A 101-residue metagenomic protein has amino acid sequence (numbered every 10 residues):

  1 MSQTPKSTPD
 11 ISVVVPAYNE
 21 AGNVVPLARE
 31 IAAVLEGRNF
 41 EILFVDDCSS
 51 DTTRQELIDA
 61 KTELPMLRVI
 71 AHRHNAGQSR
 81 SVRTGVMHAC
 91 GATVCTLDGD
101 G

Functional and structural regions predicted by a protein language model:
M1-G101: Structured catalytic core of nucleotide-sugar glycosyltransferases
